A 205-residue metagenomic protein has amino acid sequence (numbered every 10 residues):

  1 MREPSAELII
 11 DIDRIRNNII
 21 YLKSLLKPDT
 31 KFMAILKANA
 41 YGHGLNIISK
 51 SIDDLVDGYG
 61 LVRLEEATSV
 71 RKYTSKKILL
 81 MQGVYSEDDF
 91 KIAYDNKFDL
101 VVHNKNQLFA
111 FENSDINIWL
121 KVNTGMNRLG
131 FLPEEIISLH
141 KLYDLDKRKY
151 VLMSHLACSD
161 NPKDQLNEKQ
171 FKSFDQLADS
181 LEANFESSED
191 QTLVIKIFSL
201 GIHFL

Functional and structural regions predicted by a protein language model:
R2, A6-I10, R14-N17, T30-S180 (+1 more regions): Active-site-proximal beta-alpha core segment in soluble small-molecule metabolic enzymes
L25-K27: Terminal domain-start leader segments
E186: Ligand-binding/active-site lining segments
T192: Histidine- and/or cysteine-centered catalytic micro-motif in compact active-site loops
K196-L205: Active-site loop ensemble at the mouth of alpha/beta enzyme cores that anchors a bound cofactor
